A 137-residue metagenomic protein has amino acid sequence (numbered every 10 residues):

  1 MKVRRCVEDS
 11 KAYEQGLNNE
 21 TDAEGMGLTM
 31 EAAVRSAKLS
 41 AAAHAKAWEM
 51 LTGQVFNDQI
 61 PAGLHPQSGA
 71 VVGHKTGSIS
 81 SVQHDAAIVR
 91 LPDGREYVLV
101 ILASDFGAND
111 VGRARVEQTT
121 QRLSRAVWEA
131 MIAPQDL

Functional and structural regions predicted by a protein language model:
M1-K38: Mid-domain, small-residue-enriched loop/turn segments at the edges of structured enzyme/sensor domains
N18, L28-V71, T76-L137: Structured C-terminal helix/loop/strand segments within mature extracytoplasmic catalytic/sensor domains
